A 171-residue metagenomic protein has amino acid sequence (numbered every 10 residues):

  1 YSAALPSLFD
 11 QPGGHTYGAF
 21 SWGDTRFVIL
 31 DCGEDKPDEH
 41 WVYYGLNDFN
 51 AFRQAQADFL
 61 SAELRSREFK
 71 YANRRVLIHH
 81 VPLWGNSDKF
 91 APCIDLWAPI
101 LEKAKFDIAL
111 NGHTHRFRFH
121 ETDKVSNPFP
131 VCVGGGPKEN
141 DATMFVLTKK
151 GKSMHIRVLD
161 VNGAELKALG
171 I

Functional and structural regions predicted by a protein language model:
Y1-R65, F69, L96, I100-I108 (+1 more regions): Extended active-site neighborhood of metal-dependent phosphoesterases/phosphodiesterases
F27-I29, R74-I78, L110: Structural motif
C32, I78-P82, H113-T114: Short, well-ordered beta-to-alpha junction loops that form the rim of enzyme active sites and present histidine/acidic
K36, W84-G85, N140, G163-E165: Flexible, glycine-rich phosphate/dinucleotide-binding loops and adjacent beta-alpha linkers at cofactor/substrate
R67-N86: Short acidic, glycine-rich surface-loop motifs adjacent to enzyme active sites
I78, N111, C132-V133, V146-L147 (+1 more regions): Conserved active-site loop/cleft motifs that coordinate metal ions or position small ligands
S87-C93: Active-site His/acidic residue clusters
T148-I171: A short C-terminal boundary segment appended to hydrolase-like catalytic domains
